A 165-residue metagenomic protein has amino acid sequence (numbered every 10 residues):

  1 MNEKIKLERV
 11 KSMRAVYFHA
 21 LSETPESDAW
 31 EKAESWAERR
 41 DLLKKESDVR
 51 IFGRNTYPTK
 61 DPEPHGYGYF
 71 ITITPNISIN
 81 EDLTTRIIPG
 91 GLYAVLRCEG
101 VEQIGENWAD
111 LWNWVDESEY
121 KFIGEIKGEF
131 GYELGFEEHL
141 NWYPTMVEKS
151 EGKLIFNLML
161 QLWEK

Functional and structural regions predicted by a protein language model:
M1-K165: A solvent-exposed interaction/effector surface
